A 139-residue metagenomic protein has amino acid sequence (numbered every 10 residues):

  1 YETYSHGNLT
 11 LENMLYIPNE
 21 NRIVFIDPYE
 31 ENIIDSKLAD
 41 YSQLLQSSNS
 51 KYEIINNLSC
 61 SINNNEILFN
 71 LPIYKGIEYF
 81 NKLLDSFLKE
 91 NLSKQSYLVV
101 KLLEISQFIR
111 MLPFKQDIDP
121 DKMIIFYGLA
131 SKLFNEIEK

Functional and structural regions predicted by a protein language model:
Y1-K37: Active-site acidic catalytic loop and adjacent metal/ATP-binding pocket of ATP-dependent phosphoryl transfer enzymes
Y1-Y4, Y16, Y29, Y41 (+6 more regions): Sequence-level detector for tyrosine residue identity
N21-E31, N81-Q95, L133-I137: Short amphipathic alpha-helical segments and their helix-coil junctions
N21-I23, Q95-K139: Regulatory N- and C-terminal appendages and interdomain linkers associated with kinase/kinase-like NTP transferase
Y29-L88, I105-P120: Active-site activation/catalytic loop segments of kinase-like enzymes and analogous catalytic loops in related
